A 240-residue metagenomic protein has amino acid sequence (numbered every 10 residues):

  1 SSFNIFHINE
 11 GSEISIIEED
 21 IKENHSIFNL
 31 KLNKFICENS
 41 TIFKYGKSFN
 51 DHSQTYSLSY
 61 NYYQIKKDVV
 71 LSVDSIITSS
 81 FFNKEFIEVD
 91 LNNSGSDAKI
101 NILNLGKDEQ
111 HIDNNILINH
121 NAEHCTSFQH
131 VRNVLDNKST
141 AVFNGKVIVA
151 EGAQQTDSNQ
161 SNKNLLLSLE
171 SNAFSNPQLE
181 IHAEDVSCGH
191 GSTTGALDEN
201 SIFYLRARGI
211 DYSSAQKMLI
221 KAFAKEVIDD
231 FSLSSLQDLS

Functional and structural regions predicted by a protein language model:
S1-F203, A207-I210, E226, S234-L239: Conserved beta-strand/loop scaffold segments within soluble protein domains that form the structured core and edges
Q216-K221, D229-S240: Catalytic-core signal marking the mid-to-C-terminal active-site face
